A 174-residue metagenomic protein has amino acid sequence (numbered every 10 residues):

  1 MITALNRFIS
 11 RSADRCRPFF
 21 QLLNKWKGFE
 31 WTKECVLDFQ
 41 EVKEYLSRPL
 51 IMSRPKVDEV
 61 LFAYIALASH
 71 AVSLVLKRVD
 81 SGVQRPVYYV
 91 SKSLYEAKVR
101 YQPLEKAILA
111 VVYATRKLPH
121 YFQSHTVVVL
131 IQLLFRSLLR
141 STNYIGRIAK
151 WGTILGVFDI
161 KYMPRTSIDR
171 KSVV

Functional and structural regions predicted by a protein language model:
M1-V174: Acidic, metal-ion-coordinating active-site neighborhood of RNase H-like domains and the RT-RNase H "connection"/linker
